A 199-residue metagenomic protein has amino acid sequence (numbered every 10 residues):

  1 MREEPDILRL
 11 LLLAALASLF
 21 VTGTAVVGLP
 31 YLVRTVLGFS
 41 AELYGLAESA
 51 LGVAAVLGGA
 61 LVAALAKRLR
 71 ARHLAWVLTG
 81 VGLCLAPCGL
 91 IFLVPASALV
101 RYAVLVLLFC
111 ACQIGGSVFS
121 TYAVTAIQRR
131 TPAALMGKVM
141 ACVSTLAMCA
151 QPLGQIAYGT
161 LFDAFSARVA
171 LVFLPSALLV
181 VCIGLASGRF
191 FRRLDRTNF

Functional and structural regions predicted by a protein language model:
M1-E4, S18, T35-V36, C149: Histidine kinase transmitter module recognition
E3-T24, C110-I114: Pair of pore-lining "gating" transmembrane helices in MFS-fold secondary transporters
L29-P30, R34-F199: C-terminal transmembrane bundle of multi-pass solute transporters/carriers
